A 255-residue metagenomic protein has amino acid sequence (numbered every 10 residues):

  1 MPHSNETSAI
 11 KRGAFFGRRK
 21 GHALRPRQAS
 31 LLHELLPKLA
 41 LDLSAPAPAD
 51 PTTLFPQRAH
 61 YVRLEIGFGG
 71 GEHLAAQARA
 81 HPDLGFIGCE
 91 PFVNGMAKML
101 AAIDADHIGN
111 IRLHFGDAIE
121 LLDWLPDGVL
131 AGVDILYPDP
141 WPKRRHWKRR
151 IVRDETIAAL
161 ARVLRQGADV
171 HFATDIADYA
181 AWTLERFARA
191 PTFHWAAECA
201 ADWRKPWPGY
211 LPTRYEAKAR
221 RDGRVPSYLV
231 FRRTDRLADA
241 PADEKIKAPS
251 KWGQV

Functional and structural regions predicted by a protein language model:
M1-R58, H194-V255: SAM/dcSAM-binding transferase cores
Y61-D123: SAM cofactor-binding core of SAM-dependent methyltransferases, primarily the Rossmann-like beta-alpha-beta module
D123-G132, Y137: A short acidic, Gly/Pro-enriched loop at the edge of an enzyme's catalytic core that lines a small-molecule cofactor
V133, L160-A161, V170, T183: Class I S-adenosylmethionine-dependent transferase superfamily signal
P138, A173-A177: Short strand-turn motif at the edge of the Rossmann-like AdoMet-binding core
V152-Q166: A short glycine-rich, Lys/Arg-flanked "PGG" loop and its adjoining helix->strand segment in the class I
T156-A158, A181-A201: Conserved Class I S-adenosyl-L-methionine
Q166-T174: Conserved beta-strand signature within the Rossmann-like core of class I S-adenosyl-L-methionine
